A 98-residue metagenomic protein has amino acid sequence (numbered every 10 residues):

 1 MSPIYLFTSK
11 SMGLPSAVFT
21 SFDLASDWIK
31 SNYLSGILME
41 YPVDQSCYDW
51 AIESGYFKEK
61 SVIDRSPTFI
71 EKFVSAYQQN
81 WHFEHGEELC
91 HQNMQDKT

Functional and structural regions predicted by a protein language model:
M1-P15, L24, L34: Short aromatic-glycine-(Arg/Gly/Cys) micro-motifs in beta-strand/loop hairpins
W28: Residues that scaffold the ATP/ADP-binding catalytic core of kinase and kinase-like folds
S31-T98: Short, mixed-charge low-complexity intrinsically disordered segments
